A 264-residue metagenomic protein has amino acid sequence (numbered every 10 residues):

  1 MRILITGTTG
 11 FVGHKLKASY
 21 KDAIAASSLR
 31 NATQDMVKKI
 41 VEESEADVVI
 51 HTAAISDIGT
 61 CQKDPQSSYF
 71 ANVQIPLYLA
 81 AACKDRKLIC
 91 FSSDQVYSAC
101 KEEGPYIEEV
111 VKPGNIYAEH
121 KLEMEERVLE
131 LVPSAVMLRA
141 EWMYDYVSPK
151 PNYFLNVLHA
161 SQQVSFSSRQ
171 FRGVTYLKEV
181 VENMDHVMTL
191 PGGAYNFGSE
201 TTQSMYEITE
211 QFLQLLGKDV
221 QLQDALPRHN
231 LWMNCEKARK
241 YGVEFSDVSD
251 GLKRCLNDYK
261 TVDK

Functional and structural regions predicted by a protein language model:
I3-Y20: N-terminal Rossmann NAD(P)H-binding glycine-rich loop of SDR-like oxidoreductase domains
T6, T52-A53, L88-D94, L138-A140: SDR active-site strand-loop-helix element
A32-A71, A82: NAD(P)H-binding glycine-rich loop region in Rossmannoid oxidoreductase-like domains and their noncatalytic homologs
D64, Y69-P76, I89, H120-K121: Short alpha-helix in the Rossmann-fold core of NAD(P)-dependent oxidoreductases
L77-G114: Conserved Rossmann-fold NAD(P)-dependent oxidoreductase catalytic core, especially the SDR/UDP-sugar
E126-E179: NAD(P)-dependent short-chain dehydrogenase/reductase
N183-C235, D263-K264: Mid/C-terminal beta-alpha module of Rossmann-like enzyme folds, strongest in SDR-family dehydrogenases/epimerases
V248-K264: Amphipathic terminal alpha-helices
